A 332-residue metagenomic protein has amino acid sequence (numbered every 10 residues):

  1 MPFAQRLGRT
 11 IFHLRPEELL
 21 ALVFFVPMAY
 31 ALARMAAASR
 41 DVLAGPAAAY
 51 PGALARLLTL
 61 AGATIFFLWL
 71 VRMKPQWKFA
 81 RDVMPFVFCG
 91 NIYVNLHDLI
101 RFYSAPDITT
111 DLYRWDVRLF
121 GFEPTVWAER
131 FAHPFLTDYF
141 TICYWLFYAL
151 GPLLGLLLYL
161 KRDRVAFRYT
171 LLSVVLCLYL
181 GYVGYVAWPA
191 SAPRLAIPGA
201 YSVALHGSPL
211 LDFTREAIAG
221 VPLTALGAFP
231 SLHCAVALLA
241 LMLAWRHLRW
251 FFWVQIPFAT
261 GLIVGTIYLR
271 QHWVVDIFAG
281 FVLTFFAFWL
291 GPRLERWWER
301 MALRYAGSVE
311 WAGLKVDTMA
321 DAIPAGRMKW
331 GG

Functional and structural regions predicted by a protein language model:
P2-L57, Q76, A80-G151: N-terminal transmembrane-helix/juxtamembrane module of multi-pass inner/ER membrane proteins
V26-M35, C89-N95, L178-V186, A259-Y268: Aromatic-anchored segments of alpha-helical transmembrane domains
R40-D41, A192-A196, A228, G261-A287: Interfacial helix-loop-helix junctions of multi-pass membrane proteins
P51-A55, L136-L150, L223-L243, F278: Membrane-interface loop-to-helix entry segments
F79-V87, P152-W188, A196: Interfacial segments of alpha-helical transmembrane regions
V94-T110, V174-L205: Transmembrane alpha-helix/helix-exit interface in multi-pass inner-membrane proteins
L153-L160, C234-F252, V282-G291: Membrane-interfacial alpha-helical segments at the cytosolic side of multi-pass membrane proteins
V183-R249: Membrane-interfacial catalytic/cofactor-binding modules of polytopic membrane enzymes
